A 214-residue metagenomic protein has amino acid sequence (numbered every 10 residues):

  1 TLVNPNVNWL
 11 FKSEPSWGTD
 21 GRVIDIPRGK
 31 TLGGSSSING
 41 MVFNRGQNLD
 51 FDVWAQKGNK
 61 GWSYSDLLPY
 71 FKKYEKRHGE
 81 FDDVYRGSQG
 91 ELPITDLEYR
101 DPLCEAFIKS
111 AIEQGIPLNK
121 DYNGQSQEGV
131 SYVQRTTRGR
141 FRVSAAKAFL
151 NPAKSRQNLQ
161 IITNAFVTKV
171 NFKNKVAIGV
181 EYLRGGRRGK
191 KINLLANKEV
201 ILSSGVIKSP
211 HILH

Functional and structural regions predicted by a protein language model:
T1-H214: N-terminal redox-cofactor-binding region of secreted/periplasmic oxidoreductases
